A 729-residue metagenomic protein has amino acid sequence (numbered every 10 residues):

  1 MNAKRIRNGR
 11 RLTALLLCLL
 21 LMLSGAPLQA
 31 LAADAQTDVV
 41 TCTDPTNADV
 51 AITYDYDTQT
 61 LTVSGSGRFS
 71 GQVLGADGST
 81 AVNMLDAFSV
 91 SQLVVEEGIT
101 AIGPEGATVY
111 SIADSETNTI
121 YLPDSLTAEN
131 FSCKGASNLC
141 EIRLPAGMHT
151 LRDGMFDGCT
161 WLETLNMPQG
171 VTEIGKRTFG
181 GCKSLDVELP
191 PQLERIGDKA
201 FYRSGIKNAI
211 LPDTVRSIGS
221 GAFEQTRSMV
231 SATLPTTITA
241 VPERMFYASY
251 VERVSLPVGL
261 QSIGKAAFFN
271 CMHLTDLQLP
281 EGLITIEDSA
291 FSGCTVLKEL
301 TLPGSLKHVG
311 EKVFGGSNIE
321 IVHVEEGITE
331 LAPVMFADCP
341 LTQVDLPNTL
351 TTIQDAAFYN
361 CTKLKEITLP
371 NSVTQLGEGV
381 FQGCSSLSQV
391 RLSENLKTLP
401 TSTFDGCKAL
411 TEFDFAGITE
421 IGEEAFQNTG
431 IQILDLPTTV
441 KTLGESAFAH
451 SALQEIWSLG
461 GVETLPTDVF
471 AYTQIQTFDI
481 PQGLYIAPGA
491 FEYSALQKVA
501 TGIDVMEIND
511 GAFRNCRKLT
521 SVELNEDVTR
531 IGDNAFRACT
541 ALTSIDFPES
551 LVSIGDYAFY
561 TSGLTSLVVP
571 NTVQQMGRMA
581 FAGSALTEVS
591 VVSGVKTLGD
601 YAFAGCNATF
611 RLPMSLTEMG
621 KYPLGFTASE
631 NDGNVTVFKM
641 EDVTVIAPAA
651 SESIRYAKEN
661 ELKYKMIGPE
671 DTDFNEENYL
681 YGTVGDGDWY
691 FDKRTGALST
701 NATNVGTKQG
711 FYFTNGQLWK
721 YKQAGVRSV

Functional and structural regions predicted by a protein language model:
A3-L16: Bacterial N-terminal signal peptides that target proteins for export
R10-L12, T60-S66, F88-A101, A113-A128 (+26 more regions): Structural signature of tandem-repeat unit edges
L15-G25: Bacterial N-terminal signal peptides
L23-D38: Sec-dependent signal peptide cleavage junction
D34-D114, P123, F131-K134, Y247 (+2 more regions): Surface-exposed repetitive/solenoidal architectures
E105-G106, F131-S132, D153-M155, G175-T178 (+20 more regions): Consensus positions within tandem repeat domains that build extended binding/scaffold surfaces
K621-L624, I654: Short amphipathic alpha-helical segments and helix-helix/interface helices
